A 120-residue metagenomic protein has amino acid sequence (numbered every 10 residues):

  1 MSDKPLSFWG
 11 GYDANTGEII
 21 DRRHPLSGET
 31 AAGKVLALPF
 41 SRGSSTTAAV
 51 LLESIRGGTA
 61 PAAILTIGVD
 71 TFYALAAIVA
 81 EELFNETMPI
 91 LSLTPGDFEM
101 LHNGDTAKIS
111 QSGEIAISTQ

Functional and structural regions predicted by a protein language model:
M1-Q111: Feature captures the catalytic cores and cofactor-binding loops of soluble hydro-lyases/lyases that act on carboxylate
S112-Q120: Phosphate/diphosphate-binding glycine-rich loops and adjacent basic-rich segments that engage nucleotide
